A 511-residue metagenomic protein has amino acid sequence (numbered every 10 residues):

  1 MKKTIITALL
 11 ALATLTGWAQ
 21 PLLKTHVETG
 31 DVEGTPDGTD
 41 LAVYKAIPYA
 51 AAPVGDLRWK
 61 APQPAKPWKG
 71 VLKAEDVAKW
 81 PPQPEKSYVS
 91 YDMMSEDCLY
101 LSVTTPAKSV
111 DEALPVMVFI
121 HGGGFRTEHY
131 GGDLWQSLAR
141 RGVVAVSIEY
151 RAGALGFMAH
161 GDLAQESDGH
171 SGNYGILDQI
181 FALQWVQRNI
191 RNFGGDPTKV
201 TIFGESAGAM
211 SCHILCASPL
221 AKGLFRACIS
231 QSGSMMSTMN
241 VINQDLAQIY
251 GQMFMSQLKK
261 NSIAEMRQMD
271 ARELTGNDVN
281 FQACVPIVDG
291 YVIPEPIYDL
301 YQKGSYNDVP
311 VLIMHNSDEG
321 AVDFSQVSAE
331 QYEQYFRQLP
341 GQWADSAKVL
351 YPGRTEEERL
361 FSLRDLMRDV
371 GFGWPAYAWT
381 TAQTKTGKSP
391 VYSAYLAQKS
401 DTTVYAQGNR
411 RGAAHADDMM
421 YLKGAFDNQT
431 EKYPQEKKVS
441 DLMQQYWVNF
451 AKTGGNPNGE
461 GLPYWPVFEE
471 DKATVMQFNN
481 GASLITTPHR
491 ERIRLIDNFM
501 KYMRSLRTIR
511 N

Functional and structural regions predicted by a protein language model:
M1-P21: Bacterial Sec-dependent N-terminal signal peptides
Q20-N173, P197, T430-M443, T453-G461 (+3 more regions): Non-catalytic accessory segments of hydrolases
A42, S95-L99, L177-I180, Q184 (+6 more regions): A structural signal for well-ordered alpha-helical segments within the folded catalytic domains of diverse enzymes
Q83-I263, Y291, L300-F324: Serine-hydrolase-like catalytic core of hydrolytic proteins
T105-L114, I190-K199, K259-A264, A382-Y392 (+2 more regions): Surface-exposed helix-capping loop/turn segments at secondary-structure junctions
M117, S147, I180-L183, Q187 (+13 more regions): Non-transmembrane alpha-helical segments in soluble domains of secreted/periplasmic/extracellular proteins
R151-A154, F203-A207, A394-T402, L462-E469: Short, solvent-exposed turn/loop segments enriched in Gly/Ser/Thr/Pro and often Arg
R272-Q435, Y446, T453: Substrate-gating cap/lid region and adjacent catalytic-acid/histidine neighborhood within extracellular/lumenal
